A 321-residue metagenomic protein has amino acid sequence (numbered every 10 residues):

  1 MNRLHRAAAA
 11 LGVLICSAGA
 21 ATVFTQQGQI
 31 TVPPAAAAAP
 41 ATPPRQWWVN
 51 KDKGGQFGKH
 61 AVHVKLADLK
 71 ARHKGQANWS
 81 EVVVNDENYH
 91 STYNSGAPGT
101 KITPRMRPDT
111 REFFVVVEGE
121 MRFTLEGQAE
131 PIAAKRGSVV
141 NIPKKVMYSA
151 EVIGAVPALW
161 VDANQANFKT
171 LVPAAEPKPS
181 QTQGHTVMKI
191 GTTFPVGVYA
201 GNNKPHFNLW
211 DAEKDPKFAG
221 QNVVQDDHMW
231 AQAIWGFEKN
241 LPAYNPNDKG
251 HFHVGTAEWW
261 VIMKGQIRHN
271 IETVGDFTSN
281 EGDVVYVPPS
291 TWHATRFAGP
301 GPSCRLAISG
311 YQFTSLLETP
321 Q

Functional and structural regions predicted by a protein language model:
M1-L11: Bacterial N-terminal signal peptides that target proteins for export
A10-G19: Bacterial N-terminal signal peptides
A21-Q26: Boundary of Sec targeting at the N-terminus
Q27-H90, K101-P104, T170-A243, K249 (+1 more regions): A short, N-terminal "cap"/entry segment at the start of jelly-roll beta-barrel domains of the cupin/DSBH fold
S95-G96, M106-F123, G236-F237, F252-H269 (+1 more regions): Short, conserved beta-strand element in jelly-roll/cupin
Q128-K144, T273-P289: Short acidic-glycine-tyrosine-enriched beta hairpin
E151-I153, F297: Asparagine-centered strand-capping/turn motif at beta-strand->loop junctions
A155-P173, Y286, P300-T319: A short hydrophobic beta-strand segment most commonly corresponding to one strand of the jelly-roll/cupin
